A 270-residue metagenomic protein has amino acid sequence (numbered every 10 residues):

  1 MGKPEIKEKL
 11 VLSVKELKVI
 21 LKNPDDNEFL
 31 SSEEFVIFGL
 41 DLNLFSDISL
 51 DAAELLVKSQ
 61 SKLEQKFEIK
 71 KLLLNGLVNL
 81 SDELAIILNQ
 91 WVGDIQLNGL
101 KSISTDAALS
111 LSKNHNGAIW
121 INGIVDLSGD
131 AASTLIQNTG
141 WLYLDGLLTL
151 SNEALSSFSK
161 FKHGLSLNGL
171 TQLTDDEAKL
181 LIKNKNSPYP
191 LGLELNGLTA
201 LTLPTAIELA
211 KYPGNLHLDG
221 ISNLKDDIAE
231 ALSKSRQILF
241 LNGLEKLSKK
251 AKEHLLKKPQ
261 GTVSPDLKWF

Functional and structural regions predicted by a protein language model:
M1-D41, D51-A52, V57-Q60: Extended repeat-based scaffolds of very large eukaryotic assembly and lipid-transport proteins
L10-S13, I20, L180, H254 (+2 more regions): Aromatic-residue detector
E16, S49-A52, S81-L84, S104-A107 (+6 more regions): The leucine-rich repeat
V19-K22, Q90, L109, E253 (+1 more regions): Charged/polar, solvent-exposed surface patches and flexible loops
D25-D26, S31-I48, S59-L80, Q90-I103 (+7 more regions): Concave beta-strand-loop units of leucine-rich repeat
